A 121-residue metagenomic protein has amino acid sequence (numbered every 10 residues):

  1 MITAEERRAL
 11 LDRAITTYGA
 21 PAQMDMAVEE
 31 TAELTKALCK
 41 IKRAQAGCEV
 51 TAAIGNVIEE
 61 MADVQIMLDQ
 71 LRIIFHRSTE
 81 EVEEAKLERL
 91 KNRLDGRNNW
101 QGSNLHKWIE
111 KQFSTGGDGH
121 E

Functional and structural regions predicted by a protein language model:
M1-E121: Flexible "arm" and connector segments at domain edges
